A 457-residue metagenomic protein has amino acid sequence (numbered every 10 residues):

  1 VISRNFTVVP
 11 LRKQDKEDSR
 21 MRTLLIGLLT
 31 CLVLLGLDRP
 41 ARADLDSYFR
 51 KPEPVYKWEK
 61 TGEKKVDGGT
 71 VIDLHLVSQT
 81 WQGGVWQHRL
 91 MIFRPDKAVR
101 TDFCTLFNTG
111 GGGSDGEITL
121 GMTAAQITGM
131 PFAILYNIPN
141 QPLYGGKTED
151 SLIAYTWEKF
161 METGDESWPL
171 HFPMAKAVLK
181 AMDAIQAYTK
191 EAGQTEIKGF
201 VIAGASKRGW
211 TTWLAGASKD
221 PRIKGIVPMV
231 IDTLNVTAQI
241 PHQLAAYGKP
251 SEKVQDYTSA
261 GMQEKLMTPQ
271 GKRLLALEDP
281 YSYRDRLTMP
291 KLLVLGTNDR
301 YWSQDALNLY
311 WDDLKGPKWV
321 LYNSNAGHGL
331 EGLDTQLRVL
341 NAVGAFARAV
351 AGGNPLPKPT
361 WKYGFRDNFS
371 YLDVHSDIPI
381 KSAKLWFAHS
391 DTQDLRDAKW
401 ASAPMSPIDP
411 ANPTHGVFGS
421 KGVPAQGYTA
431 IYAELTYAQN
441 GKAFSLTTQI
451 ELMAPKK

Functional and structural regions predicted by a protein language model:
K51-A98, E166, H171-F172: N-terminal cap/lid segment of alpha/beta-hydrolase-fold proteins
R89-I92, T101-G110: Short beta-strand element of the alpha/beta-hydrolase
M130-L179, T233-K253: Cap/lid segment of the alpha/beta-hydrolase catalytic domain
M161-S206, S218, I223: Gly/Ser-rich "nucleophile elbow"/oxyanion-hole loop immediately N-terminal to the catalytic nucleophile in hydrolases
K190, T237-Y283, T288-P290, V294-S303 (+1 more regions): Mobile cap/lid helix-loop segments that gate and shape the active-site cleft of serine hydrolases
L214-E264, L321-N325, L330-L337: Hydrolase active-site cap/lid region
Q270-A326, D367, D373-K381, T392: Serine-hydrolase catalytic core
A345-F387, P404-P413: Surface beta-strand/loop "capping" patches
